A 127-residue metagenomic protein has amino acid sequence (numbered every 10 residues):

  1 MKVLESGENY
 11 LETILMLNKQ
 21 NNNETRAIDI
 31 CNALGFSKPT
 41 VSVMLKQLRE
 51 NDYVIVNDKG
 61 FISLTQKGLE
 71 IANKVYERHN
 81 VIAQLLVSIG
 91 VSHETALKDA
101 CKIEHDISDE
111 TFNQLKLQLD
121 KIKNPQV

Functional and structural regions predicted by a protein language model:
K2-F36: N-terminal helix-turn-helix DNA-binding core of bacterial DNA-binding proteins
L4, T65, S108: Residue-level signal for threonine
T13, M44-Q47, Y53, K67 (+3 more regions): Residue-level recognition of specific faces of alpha-helices
A27-D58: Canonical helix-turn-helix DNA-binding module
A33, I71, S88: Residues within the alpha-helical elements of helix-turn-helix
G60-R78: Basic, amphipathic "hinge/linker" alpha-helix immediately C-terminal to the N-terminal HTH DNA-binding motif
R78-D109: Arg/Lys-rich, alpha-helical DNA-contact motif
K98-V127: C-terminal regulatory/oligomerization modules of transcriptional regulators
